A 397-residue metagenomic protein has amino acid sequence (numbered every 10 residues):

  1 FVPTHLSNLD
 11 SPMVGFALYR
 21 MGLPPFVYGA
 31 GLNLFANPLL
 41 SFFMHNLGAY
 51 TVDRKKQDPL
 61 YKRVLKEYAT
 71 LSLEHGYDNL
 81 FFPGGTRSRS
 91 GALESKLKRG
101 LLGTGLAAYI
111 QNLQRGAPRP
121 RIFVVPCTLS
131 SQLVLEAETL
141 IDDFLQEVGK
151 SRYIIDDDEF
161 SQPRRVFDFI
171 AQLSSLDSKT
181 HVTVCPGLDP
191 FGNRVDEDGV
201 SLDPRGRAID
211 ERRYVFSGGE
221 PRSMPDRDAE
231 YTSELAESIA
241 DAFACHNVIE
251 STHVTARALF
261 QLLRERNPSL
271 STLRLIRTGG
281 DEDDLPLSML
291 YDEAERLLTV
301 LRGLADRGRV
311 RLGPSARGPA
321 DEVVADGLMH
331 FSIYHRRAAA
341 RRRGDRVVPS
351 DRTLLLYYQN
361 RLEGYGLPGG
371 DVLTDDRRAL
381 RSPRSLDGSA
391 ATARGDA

Functional and structural regions predicted by a protein language model:
V2-A397: Membrane-interfacial terminal anchoring regions of lipid-handling membrane enzymes
